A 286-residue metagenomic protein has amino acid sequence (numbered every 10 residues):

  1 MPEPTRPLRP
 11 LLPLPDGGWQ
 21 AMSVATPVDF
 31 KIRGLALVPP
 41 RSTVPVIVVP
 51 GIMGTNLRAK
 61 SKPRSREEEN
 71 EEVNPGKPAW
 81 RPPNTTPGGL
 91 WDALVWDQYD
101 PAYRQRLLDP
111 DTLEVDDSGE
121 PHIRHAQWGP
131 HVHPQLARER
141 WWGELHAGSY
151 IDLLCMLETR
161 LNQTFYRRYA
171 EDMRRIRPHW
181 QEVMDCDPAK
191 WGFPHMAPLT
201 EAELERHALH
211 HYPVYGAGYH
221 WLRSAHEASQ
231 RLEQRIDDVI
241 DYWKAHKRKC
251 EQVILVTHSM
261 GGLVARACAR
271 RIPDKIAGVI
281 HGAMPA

Functional and structural regions predicted by a protein language model:
M1-V256, M260-A286: N-terminal non-catalytic accessory region
